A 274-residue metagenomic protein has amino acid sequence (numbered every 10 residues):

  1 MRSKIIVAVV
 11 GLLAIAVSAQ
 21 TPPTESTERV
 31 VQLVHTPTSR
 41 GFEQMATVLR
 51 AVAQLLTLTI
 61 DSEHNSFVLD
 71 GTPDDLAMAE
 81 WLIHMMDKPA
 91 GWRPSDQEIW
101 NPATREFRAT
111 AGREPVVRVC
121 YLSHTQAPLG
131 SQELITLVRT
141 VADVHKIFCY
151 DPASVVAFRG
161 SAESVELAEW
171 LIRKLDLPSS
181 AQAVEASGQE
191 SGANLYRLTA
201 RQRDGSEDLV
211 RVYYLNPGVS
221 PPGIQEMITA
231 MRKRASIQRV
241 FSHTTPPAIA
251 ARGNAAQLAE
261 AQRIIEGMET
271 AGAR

Functional and structural regions predicted by a protein language model:
M1-V9, A16-R274: Sec-dependent N-terminal signal peptides of Gram-negative outer-membrane/periplasmic proteins
